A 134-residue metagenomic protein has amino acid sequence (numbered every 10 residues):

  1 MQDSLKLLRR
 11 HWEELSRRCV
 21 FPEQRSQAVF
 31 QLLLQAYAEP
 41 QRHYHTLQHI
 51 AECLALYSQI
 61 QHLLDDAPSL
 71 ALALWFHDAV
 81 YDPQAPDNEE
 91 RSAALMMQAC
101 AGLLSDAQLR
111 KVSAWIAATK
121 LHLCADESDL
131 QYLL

Functional and structural regions predicted by a protein language model:
M1-I50: Conserved N-terminal diphosphate/IPP-binding helix and adjacent helical/loop segment of trans-prenyltransferase domains
R9, E13, Q27-F30, L54 (+5 more regions): An amphipathic alpha-helix signature
S26-V29, D66-L72, L103-I116: Acidic/histidine metal-binding catalytic segments
A36, Q98, W115-A118: Alpha-helical scaffold segments in carbohydrate-active enzymes
E39-L70, L95-L103: Alpha-helical phosphate/pyrophosphate-handling elements in metalloenzyme active cores
Q41-H49, Y81-R91, D106: Active-site metal-coordination segments of metallo-dependent hydrolases
C53, P68-P83, S92, A114-K120: His-Asp-centered metal-binding catalytic motifs of divalent-metal-dependent phosphohydrolases/nucleases
L104-L134: Histidine/acidic-rich helix-loop-helix segments that form or flank divalent-metal centers in metalloenzyme catalytic
